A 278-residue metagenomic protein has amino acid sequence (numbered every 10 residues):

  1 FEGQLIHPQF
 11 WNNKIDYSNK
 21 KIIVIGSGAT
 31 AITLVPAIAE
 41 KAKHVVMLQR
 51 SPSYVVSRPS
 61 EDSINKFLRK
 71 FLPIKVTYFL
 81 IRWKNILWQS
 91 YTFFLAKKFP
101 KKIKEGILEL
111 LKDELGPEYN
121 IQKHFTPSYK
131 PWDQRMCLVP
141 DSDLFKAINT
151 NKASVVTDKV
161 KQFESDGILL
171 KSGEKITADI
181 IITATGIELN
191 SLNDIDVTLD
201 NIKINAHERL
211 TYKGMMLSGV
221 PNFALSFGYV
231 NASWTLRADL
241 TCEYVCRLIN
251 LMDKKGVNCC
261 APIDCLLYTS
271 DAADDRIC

Functional and structural regions predicted by a protein language model:
F1-E109, D113-N120, G228-L267: Rossmann-like dinucleotide-binding core of oxidoreductases
P8, I25, K171, A184-G186: Short, well-ordered coil/turn residues at beta-beta hairpins and beta-strand->alpha-helix junctions within
N65, A184-M252: Glycine/threonine-rich phosphate-binding loop and adjacent beta-strand/alpha-helix elements that clamp
A96-P100, P131-D143: Short beta-strand to alpha-helix junction loop
C137-D158: Helical element adjacent to the flavin cofactor pocket in flavoenzyme catalytic cores
V156-G167: A conserved short coil-to-beta-strand element within the FAD-binding core of flavoproteins
S172-I180: Core beta-strand elements of the Rossmann-like FAD/NAD(P) dinucleotide-binding domain in flavoenzyme oxidoreductases
Y268-C278: Single conserved hydrophobic/aromatic residue that forms the stacking wall/gate of nucleotide- or nucleobase-binding
